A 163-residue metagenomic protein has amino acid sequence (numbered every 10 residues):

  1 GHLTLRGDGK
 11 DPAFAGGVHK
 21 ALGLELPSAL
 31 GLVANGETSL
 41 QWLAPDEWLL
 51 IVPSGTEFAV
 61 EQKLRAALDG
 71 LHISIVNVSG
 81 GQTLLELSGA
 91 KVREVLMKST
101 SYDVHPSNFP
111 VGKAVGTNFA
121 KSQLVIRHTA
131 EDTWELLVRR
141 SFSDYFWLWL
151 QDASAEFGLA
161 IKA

Functional and structural regions predicted by a protein language model:
G1-A163: Basic, glycine/lysine-rich polyanion-binding surfaces/domains
